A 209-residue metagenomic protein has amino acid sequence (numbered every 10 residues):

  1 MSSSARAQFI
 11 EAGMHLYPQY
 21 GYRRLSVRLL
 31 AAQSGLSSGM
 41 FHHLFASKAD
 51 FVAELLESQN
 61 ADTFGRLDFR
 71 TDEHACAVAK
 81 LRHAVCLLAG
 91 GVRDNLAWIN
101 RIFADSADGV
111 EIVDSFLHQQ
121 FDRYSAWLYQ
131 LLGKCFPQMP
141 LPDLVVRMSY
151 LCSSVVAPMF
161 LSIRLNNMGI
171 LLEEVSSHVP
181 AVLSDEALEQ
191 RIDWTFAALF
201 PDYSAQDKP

Functional and structural regions predicted by a protein language model:
M1-A5: Short, Lys/Arg-enriched anionic-surface-contact patches
Q8, A12, L16-D50, E54: Helix-turn-helix
A12, L16, L87, S154-P158: Amphipathic alpha-helical interface segments
E54, D68-A97, Q138-C152: Hydrophobic alpha-helical connector segments
A61-D68, E111-F136, V145-S149, D185-E189 (+1 more regions): Amphipathic alpha-helical packing segments from all-alpha helical-bundle domains
G90-Y129, E173-A181: Short secondary-structure transition hinges
A126-K134, Q138, S154-P209: C-terminal peripheral helix-coil segments that are non-catalytic and often amphipathic
